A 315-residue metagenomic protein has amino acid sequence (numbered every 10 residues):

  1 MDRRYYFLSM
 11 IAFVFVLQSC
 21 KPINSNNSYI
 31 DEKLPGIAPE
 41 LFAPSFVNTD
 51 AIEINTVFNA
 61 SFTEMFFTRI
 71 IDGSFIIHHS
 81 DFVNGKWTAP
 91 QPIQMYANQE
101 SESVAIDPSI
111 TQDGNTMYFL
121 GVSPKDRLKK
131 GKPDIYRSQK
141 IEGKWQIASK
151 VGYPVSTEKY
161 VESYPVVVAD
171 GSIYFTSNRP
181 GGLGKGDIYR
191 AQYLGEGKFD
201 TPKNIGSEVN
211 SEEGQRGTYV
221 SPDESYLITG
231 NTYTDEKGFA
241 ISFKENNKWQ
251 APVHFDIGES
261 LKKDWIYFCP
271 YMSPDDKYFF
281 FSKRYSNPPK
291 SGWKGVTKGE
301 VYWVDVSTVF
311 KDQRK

Functional and structural regions predicted by a protein language model:
M1-S25: Bacterial Sec-dependent N-terminal signal peptides
P22-K315: Short, conserved micro-motifs composed of acidic
